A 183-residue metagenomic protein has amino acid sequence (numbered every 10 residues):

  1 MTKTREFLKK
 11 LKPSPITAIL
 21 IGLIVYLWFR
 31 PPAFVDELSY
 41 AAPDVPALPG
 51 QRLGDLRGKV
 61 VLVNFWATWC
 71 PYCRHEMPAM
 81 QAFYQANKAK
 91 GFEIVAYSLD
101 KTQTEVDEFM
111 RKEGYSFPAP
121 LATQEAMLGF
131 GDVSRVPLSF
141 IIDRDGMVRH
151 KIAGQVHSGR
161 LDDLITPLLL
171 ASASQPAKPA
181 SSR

Functional and structural regions predicted by a protein language model:
M1-L8: N-terminal Lys/Arg-rich, disordered targeting/topogenic segments
K12-W28: Hydrophobic membrane-insertion alpha-helices, especially the h-region of bacterial N-terminal signal peptides
V25-D55: N-terminal "domain-start" segment that seeds a small globular fold
Q51, F65-W66, F109, F117: Conserved hydrophobic/aromatic "anchor" residues that stabilize well-ordered secondary structure elements
R57, F65-A82: Conserved redox-active cysteine motifs that mediate thiol-disulfide chemistry, especially di-cysteine Cys-X(1-2)-Cys
L62-V63, I94, S139: Hydrophobic beta-strand anchors of alpha/beta hydrolase catalytic cores
R74-E113, T123-G129, S182-R183: Structural microenvironment flanking redox-active thiols in thiol-disulfide oxidoreductases
E108-Y115, A122-P167: Thiol/disulfide oxidoreductase modules built on the thioredoxin-like
